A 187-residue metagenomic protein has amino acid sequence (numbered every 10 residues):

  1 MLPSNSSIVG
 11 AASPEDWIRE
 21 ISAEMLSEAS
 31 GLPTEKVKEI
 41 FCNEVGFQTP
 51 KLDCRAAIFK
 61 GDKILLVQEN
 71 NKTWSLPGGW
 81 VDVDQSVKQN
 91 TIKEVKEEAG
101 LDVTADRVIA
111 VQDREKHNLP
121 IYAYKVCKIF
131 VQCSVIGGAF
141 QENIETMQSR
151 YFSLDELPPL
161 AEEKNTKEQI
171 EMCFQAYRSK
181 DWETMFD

Functional and structural regions predicted by a protein language model:
M1-S13: N-terminal secretory targeting and juxtamembrane "stalk" segments of secreted and cell-surface proteins
S13-R55: Acidic, metal-coordinating catalytic segment for phosphate/diphosphate chemistry, firing primarily on the Nudix
M25, I40, Q169-A176: Residues that form generic nucleotide/phosphate-binding pockets
K38-L76, V103, R107: N-terminal strand-loop-strand
V81-A105, D113-Q169, M185-F186: Unchanged
C173-D187: Acidic/histidine-enriched, glycine/proline-rich intrinsically disordered or flexible terminal extensions
